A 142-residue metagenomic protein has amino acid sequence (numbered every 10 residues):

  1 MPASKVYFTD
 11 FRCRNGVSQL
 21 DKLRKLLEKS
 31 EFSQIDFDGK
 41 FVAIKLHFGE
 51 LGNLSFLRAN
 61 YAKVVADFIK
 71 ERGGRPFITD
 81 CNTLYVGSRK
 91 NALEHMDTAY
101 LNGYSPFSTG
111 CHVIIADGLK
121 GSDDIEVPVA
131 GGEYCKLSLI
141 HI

Functional and structural regions predicted by a protein language model:
M1-I140: N-terminal and secondary-structure boundary signal
